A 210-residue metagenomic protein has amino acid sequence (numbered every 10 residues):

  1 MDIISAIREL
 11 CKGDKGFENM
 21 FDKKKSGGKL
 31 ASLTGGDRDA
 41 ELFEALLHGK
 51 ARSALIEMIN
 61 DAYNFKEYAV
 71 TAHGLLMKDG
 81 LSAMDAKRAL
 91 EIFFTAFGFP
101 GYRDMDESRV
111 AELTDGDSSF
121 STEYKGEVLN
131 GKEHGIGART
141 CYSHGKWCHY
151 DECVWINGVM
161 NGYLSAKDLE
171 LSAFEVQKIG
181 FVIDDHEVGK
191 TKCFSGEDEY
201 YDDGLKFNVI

Functional and structural regions predicted by a protein language model:
M1-D106: Charged, amphipathic alpha-helical regulatory modules used for macromolecular assembly or allosteric control
M105-I210: Glycine/tyrosine- and acidic-biased, solvent-exposed loop/turn segments at the edges of beta-strands
